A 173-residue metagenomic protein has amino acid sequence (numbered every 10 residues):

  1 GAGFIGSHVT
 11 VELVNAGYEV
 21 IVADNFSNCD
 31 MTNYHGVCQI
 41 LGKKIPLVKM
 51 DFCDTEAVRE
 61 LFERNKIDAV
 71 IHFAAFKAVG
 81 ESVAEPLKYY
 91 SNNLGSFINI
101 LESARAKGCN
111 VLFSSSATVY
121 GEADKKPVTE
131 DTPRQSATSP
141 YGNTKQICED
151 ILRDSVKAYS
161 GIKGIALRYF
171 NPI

Functional and structural regions predicted by a protein language model:
G1-I173: N-terminal Rossmann-like NAD(P)+-binding domain of SDR-like oxidoreductases, especially those catalyzing
